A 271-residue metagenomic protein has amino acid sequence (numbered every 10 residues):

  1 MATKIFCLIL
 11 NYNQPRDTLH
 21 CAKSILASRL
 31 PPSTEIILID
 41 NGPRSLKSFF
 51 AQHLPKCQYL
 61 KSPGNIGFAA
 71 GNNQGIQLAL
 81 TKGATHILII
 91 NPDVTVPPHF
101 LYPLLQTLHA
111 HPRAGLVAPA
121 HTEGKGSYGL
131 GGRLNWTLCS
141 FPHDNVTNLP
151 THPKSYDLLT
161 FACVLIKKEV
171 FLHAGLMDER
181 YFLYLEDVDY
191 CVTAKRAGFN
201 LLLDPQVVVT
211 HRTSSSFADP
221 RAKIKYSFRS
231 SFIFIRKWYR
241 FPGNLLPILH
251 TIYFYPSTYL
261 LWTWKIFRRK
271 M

Functional and structural regions predicted by a protein language model:
T18, A222-M271: Non-catalytic, C-terminal membrane-associated alpha-helical segments of glycosyltransferases
K23-S33: Short, acidic, metal-binding catalytic loop of nucleotide-sugar glycosyltransferases
S24, L38-S48, G64, V94: A conserved acidic beta->alpha catalytic loop
H53-Q74, L78-L80: Conserved donor nucleotide-binding strand/loop of the catalytic core
G64, A70-Q74, V94-A174: Acidic/His-rich active-site region of diverse nucleotide-sugar glycosyltransferases
A84-T95: Short beta-strand-to-loop acidic/aromatic patch adjacent to the donor-nucleotide binding site
D157-I166, V170-L176, R180-V208: A short, conserved alpha-helix in the catalytic core of glycosyltransferases
R196, L201-L203, T210-S230: Nucleotide-sugar-dependent glycosyltransferase catalytic core
